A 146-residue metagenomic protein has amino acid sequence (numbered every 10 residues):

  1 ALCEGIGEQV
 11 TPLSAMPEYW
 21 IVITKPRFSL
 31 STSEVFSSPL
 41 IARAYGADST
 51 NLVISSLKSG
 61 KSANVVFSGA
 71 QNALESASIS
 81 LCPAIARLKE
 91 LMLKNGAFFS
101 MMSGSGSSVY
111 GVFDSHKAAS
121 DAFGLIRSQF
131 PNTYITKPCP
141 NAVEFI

Functional and structural regions predicted by a protein language model:
C3-F99, D114-R127, P131, I135-I146: Conserved, helical-rich catalytic subdomain that frames metal- and/or nucleotide-binding sites in enzyme alpha/beta
S107: Glycine-rich GHKL/ HATPase_c ATP-binding element in histidine kinases
Y110-V112: Short hydrophobic/aromatic beta-strand micro-patches that form the beta-sheet surface supporting nucleotide- or nucleic
